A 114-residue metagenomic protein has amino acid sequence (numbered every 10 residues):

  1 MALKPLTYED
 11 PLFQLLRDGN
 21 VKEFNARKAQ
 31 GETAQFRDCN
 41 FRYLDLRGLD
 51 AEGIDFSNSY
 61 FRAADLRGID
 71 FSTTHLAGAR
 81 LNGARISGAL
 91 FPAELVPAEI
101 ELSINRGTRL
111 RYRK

Functional and structural regions predicted by a protein language model:
K4, Y8-K114: Tandem repeat scaffolds
